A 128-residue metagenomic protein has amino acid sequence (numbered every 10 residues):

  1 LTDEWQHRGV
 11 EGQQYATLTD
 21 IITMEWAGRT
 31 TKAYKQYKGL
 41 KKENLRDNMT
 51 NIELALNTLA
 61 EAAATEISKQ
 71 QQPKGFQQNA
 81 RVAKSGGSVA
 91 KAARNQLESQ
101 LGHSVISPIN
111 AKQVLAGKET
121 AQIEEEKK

Functional and structural regions predicted by a protein language model:
L1-K128: Positively charged, phosphate-engaging catalytic surfaces used for nucleic-acid and nucleotide handling
